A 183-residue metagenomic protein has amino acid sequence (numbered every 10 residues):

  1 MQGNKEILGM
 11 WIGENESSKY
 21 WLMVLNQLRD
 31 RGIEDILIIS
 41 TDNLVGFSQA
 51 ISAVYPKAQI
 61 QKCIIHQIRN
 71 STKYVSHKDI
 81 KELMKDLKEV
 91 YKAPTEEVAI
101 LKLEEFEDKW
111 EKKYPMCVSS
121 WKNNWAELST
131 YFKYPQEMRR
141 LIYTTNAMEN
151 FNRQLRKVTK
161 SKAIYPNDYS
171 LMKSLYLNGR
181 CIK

Functional and structural regions predicted by a protein language model:
M1-S40, V45, Q49, V54-K57 (+2 more regions): RNase H-like nuclease fold core
I12, E82-D86, P94, Y131: A short, charged helix-loop
I12, N26, I33, K88 (+2 more regions): A broad detector of the eukaryotic-type serine/threonine protein kinase catalytic domain
G13-S17, I39, I60-C63, V75 (+3 more regions): A generic short alpha-helical patch detector that favors 3-5-residue windows in or near N-terminal regions
I38-V45, A50-D86: Conserved beta-strand -> loop -> alpha-helix junction used to position metal-binding or nucleic-acid-contacting
P56, V90-K183: Acidic/histidine-rich catalytic cores and adjacent linkers of DNA breakage/strand-transfer/modification proteins
